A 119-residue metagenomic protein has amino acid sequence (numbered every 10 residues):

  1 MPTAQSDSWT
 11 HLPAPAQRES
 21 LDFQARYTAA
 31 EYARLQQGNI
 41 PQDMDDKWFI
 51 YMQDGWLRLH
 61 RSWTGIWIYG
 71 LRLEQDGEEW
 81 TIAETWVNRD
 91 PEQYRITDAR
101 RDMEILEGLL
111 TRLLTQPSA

Functional and structural regions predicted by a protein language model:
M1-W56, Y94: Negatively charged, low-complexity tracts enriched in Asp/Glu with abundant Ser/Thr
I40, W67, E74-D76, A99-E104: General N-terminal targeting signals
Q42, Y51, W63-G65, G77-E79: A generic structural signal for short, solvent-exposed coil/turn residues that cap or connect secondary-structure
D45, I68, W80-E84: A broad structural signal for short, well-ordered beta-strand segments within beta-sheet-rich domains
D54-R58, E79-W80: A generic structural signal for beta-strand entry/edge sites
L57-Q75, T85: Canonical SH2 domain fold
E79-A119: Polybasic, proline/glycine-rich intrinsically disordered low-complexity segments
